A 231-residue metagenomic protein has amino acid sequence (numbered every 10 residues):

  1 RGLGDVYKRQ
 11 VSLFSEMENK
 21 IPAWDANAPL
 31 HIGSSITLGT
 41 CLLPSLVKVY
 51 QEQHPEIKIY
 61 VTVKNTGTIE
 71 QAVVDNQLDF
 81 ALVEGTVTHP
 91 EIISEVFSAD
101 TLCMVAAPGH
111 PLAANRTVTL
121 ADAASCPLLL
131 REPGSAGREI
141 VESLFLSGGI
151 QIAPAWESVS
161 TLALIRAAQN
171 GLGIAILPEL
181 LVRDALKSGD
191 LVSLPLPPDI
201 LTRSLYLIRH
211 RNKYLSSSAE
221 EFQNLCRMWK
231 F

Functional and structural regions predicted by a protein language model:
G2-Y7: Short, small-residue-biased leader/transition segments that mark boundaries at the very start of proteins
K8-W24: Alpha-helical linker/hinge and terminal dimerization helices associated with HTH transcriptional regulators
N27-P90, S158: Central regulatory/effector-binding core of bacterial HTH transcription factors
L42, V192-F231: A late-sequence structural motif
N65-E70, V74-L78, V83-E84, E139-S193: Hydrophobic hinge/microswitch elements
H89-L102, A106-L128, P133, S217: Flexible hinge/capping segments at coil-to-helix
H89-V96, D100, N115, L162-R211: Beta-alpha-beta core module
L112, P127-G148, L215-A219, Q223: Secondary-structure junction motif
